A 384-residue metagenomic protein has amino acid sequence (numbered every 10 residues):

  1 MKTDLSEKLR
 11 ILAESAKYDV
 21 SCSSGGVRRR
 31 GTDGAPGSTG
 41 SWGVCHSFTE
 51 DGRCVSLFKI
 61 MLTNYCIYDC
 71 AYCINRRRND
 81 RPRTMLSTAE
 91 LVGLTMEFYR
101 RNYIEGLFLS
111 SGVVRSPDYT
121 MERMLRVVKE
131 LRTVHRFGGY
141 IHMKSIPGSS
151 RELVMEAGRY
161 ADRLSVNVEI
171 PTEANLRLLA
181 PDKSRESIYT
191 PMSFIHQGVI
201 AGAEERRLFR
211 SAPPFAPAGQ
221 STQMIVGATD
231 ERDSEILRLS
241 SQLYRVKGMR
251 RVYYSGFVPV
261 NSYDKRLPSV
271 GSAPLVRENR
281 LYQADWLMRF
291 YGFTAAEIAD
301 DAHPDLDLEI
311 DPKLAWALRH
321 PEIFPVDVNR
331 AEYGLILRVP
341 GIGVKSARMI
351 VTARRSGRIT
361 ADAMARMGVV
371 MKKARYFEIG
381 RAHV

Functional and structural regions predicted by a protein language model:
M1-Y65, V370, E378-I379, H383: Flexible, acidic/Gly-rich N-terminal and inter-domain linker regions that tether and position cofactor-handling modules
N64-R76: Local cysteine-cluster metal-coordination motifs and their immediate loop/turn environment, predominantly Fe-S cluster
R76-L91, F98-M124, E130-L153, G158-F209 (+3 more regions): Core AdoMet radical
R163, V168, T172, S187-D264 (+1 more regions): Conserved C-terminal portion of the radical SAM core fold that forms the substrate/S-adenosylmethionine-binding
G256, P340, V351-R354, G368: Active-site proximal loops enriched in glycine and acidic residues that flank catalytic Cys/His/Asp and coordinate
K265-L337, M371-R381: Long, highly charged, low-complexity intrinsically disordered interaction regions that mediate electrostatic DNA/RNA
I336-V339, A347-R348, T352, D362 (+1 more regions): C-terminal functional modules
